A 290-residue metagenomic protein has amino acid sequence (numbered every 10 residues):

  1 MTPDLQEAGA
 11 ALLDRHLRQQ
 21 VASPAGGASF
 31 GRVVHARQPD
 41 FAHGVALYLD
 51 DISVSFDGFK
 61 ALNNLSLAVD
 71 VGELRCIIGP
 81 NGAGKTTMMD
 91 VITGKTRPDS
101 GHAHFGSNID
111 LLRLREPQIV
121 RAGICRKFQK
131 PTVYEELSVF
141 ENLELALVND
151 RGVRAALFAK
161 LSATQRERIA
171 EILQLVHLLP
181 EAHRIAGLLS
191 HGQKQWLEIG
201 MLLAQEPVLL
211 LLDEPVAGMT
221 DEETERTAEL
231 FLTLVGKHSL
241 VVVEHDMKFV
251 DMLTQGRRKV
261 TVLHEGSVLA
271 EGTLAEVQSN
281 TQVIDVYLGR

Functional and structural regions predicted by a protein language model:
M1-T2: N-terminal export/targeting signal detector
L5, G9-R290: Glycine-rich phosphate-binding loops of nucleotide-dependent enzymes
